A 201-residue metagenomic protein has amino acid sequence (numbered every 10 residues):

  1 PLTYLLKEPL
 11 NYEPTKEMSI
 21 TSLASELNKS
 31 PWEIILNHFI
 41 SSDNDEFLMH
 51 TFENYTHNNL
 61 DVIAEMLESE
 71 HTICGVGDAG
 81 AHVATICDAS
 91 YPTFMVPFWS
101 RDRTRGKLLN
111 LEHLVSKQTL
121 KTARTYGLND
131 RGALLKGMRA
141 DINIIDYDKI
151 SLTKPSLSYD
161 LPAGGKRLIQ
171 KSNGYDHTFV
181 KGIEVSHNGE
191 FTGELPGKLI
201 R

Functional and structural regions predicted by a protein language model:
P1-R103, K107: Active-site neighborhoods of metal-dependent hydrolases
E13-P14, A123, R167-Q170: Short loop/turn motifs at secondary-structure junctions and domain boundaries
N28, D78, V96, L114-V115 (+4 more regions): Hydrophobic, well-ordered secondary-structure elements that form the walls of internal hydrophobic environments
E33-F39, N110-T119, L134: Short, well-structured alpha-helical segments that form the helix of a local strand-helix-strand
S41-D45, T56, A81-T85, R124-T125 (+3 more regions): Flexible loop/turn segments at secondary-structure boundaries
F47-H57, I63, N110-H113, A123-L157: Acidic, glycine-enriched loop/beta-strand segments at the rims of small-molecule binding/catalytic pockets
E65-T72, D78, A89, I144-E190 (+1 more regions): C-terminal cap of metal-dependent C-N hydrolases
P92-M95, L195-P196, R201: Cofactor-binding beta-sheet edge motifs in enzyme active sites
